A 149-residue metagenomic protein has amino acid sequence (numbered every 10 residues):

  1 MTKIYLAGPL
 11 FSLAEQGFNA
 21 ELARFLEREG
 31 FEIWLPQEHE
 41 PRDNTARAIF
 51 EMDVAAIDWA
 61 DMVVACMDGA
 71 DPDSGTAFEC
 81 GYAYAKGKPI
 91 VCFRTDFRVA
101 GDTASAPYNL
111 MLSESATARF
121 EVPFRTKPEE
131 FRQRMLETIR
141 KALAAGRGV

Functional and structural regions predicted by a protein language model:
M1-V149: Conserved catalytic or regulatory cores that recognize and/or transform ribose-phosphate-containing ligands
